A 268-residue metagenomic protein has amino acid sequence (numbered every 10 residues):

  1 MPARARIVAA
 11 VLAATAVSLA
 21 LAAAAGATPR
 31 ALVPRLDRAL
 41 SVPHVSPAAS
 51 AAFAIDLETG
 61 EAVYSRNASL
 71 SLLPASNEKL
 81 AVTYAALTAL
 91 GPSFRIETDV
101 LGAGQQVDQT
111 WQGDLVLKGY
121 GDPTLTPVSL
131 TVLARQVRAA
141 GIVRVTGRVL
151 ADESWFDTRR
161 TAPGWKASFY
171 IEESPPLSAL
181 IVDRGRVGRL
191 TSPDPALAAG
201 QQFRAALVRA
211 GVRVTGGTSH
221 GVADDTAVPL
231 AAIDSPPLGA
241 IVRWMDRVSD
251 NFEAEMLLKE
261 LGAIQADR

Functional and structural regions predicted by a protein language model:
M1-L12: Bacterial N-terminal signal peptides that target proteins for export
A10-A20: Bacterial N-terminal signal peptides
A16, A23-E58, A62-S71, T131-G141: Beta-lactamase-like hydrolase cores
T28, L32-A39, N77, S129-R138 (+6 more regions): Stable alpha-helical elements in mature extracytoplasmic
A49-A51, D108-S178, G185, G211-V222 (+1 more regions): Mid-domain, small-residue-enriched loop/turn segments at the edges of structured enzyme/sensor domains
G60, P74-P92, V149, L180 (+3 more regions): Active-site SXXK
T88-A103, G211, T215-S219: Short, well-structured active-site flanking segments
R186-R268: A small/polar active-site loop signature that marks catalytic segments
